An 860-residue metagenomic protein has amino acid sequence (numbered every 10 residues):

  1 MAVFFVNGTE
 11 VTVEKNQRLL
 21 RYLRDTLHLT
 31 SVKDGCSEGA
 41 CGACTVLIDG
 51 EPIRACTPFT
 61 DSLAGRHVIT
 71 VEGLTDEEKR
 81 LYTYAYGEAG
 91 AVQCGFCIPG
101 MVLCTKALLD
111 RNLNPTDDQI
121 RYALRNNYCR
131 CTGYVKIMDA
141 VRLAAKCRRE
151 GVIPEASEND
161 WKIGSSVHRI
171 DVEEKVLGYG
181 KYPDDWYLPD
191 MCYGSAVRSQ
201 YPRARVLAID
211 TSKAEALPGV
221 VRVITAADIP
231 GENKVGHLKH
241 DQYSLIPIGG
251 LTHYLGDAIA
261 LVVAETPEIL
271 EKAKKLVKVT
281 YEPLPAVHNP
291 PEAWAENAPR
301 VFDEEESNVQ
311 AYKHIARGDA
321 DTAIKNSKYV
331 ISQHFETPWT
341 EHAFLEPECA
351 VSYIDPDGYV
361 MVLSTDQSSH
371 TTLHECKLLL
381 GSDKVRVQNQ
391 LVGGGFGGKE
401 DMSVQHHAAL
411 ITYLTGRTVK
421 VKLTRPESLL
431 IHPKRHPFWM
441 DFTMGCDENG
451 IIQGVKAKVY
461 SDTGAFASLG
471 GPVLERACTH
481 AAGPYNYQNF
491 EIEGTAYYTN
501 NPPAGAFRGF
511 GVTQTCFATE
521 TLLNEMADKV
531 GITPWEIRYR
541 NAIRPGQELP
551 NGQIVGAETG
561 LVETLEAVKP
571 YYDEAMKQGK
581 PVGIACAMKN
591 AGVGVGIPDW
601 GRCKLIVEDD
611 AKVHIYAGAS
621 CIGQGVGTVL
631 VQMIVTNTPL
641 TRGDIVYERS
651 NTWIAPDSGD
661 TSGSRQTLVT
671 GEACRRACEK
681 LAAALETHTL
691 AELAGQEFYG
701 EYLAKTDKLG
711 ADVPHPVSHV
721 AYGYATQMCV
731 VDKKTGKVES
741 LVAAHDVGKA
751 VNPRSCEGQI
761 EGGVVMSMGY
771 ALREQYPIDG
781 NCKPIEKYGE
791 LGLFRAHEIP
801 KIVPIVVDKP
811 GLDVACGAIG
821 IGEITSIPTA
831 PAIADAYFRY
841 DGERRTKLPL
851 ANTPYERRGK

Functional and structural regions predicted by a protein language model:
M1-A156, E174, V595: Signature of N-terminal electron-transfer/Fe-S-associated modules in redox systems
V46, E174, G180, C349-I354 (+9 more regions): Short beta-strand elements
G90, S165, D171-L177, L238 (+4 more regions): Glycine-rich loop/linker segments at domain edges
L124-P183, L565-P570, E574-A575, P581 (+6 more regions): Intrinsic disorder at enzyme termini
A145-S307, V330, L414: Flexible, low-hydrophobicity surface segments
A226-A227, G381-D383, L414-V419, E448 (+2 more regions): C-terminal catalytic domains of large/alpha subunits in multi-subunit enzymes
A258, A264-T266, R417-G464, G671-A691: Phosphate/diphosphate-binding loops
N297-L378, A542-K612, E692-V717, A725 (+2 more regions): Helix-loop-helix junctions that connect adjacent transmembrane helices in secondary transporters/permeases, recognized
